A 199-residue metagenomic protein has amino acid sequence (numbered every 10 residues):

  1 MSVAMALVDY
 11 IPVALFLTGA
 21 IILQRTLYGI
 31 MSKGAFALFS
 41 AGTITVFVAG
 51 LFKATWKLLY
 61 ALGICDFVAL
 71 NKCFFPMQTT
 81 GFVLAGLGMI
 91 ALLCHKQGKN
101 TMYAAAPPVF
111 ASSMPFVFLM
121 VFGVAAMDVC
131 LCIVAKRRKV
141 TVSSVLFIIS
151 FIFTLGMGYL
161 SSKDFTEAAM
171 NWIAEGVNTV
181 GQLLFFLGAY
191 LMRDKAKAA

Functional and structural regions predicted by a protein language model:
M1-I44, A54, L58-C73, T79-A199: Polytopic alpha-helical membrane-helix bundles and their juxtamembrane interface segments in multi-pass membrane
